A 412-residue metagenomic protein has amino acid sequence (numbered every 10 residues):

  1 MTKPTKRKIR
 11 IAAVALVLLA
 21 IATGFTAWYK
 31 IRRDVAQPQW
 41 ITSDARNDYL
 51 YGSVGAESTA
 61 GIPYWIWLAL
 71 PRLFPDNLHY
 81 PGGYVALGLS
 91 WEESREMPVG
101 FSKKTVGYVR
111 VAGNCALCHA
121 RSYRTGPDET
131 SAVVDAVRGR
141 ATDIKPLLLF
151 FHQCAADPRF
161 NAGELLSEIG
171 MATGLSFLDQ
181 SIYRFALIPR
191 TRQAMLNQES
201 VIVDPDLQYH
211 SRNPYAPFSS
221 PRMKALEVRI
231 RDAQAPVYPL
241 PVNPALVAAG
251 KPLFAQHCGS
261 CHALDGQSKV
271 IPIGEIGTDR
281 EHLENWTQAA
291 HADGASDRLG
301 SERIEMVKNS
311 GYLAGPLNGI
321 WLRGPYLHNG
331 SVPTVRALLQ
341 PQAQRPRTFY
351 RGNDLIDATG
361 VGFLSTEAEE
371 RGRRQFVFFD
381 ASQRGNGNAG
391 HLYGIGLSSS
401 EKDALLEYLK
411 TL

Functional and structural regions predicted by a protein language model:
P4-L412: Periplasmic c-type cytochrome electron-transfer domains
